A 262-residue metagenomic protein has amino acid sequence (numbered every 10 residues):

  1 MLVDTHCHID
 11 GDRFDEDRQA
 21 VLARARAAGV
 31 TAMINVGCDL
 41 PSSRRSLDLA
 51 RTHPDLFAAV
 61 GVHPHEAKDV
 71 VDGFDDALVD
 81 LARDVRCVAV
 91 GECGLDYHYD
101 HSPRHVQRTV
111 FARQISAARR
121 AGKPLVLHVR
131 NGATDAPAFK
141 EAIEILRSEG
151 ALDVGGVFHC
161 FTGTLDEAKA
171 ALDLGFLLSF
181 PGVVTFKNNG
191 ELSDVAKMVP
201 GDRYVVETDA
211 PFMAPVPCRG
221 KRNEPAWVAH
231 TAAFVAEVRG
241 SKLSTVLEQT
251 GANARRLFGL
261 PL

Functional and structural regions predicted by a protein language model:
M1-L262: Mid-domain alpha/beta scaffold segments of enzyme catalytic cores
